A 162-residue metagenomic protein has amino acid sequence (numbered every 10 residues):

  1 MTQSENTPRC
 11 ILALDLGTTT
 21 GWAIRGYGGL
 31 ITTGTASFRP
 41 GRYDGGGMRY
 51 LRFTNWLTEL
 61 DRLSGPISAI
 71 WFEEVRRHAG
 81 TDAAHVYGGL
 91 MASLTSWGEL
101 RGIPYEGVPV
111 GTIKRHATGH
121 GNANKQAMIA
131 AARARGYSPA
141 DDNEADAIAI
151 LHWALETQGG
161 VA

Functional and structural regions predicted by a protein language model:
M1-A162: Phosphate- and other anionic-substrate recognition elements at nucleic-acid/protein interfaces
